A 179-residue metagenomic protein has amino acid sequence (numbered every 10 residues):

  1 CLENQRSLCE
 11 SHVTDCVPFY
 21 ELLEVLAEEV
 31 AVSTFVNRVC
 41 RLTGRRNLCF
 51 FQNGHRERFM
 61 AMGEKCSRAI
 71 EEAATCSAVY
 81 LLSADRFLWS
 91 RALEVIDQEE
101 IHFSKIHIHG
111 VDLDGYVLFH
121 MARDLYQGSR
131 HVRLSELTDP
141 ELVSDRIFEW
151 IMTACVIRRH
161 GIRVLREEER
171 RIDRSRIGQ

Functional and structural regions predicted by a protein language model:
C1-V111, Q127-Q179: Extended, charge-biased low-complexity segments that typically form long amphipathic alpha-helices/coiled-coils
